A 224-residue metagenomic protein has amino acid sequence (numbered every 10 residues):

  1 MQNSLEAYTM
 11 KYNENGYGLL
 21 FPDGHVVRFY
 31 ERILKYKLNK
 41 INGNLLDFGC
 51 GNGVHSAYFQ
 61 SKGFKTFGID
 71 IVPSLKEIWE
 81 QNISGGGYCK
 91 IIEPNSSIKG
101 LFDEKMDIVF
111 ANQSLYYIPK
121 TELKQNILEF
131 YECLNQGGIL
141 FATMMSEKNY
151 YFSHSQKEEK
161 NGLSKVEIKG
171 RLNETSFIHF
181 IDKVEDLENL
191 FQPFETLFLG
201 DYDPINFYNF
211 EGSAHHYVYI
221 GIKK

Functional and structural regions predicted by a protein language model:
M1-I41, G51-G100, F141-K224: Class I (Rossmann-like) S-adenosyl-L-methionine-dependent methyltransferase catalytic domain, capturing the SAM-binding
F48: Conserved beta-strand/loop positions that form the S-adenosyl-L-methionine
F110: A conserved beta-strand element that flanks and buttresses the S-adenosyl-L-methionine
Q113-S114: Short catalytic micro-motifs in class I SAM-dependent methyltransferases
P119-K120: Helix-capping/helix-break motifs at membrane-protein junctions, especially on the cytosolic side just before or after
K124-Q136: A short glycine-rich, Lys/Arg-flanked "PGG" loop and its adjoining helix->strand segment in the class I
